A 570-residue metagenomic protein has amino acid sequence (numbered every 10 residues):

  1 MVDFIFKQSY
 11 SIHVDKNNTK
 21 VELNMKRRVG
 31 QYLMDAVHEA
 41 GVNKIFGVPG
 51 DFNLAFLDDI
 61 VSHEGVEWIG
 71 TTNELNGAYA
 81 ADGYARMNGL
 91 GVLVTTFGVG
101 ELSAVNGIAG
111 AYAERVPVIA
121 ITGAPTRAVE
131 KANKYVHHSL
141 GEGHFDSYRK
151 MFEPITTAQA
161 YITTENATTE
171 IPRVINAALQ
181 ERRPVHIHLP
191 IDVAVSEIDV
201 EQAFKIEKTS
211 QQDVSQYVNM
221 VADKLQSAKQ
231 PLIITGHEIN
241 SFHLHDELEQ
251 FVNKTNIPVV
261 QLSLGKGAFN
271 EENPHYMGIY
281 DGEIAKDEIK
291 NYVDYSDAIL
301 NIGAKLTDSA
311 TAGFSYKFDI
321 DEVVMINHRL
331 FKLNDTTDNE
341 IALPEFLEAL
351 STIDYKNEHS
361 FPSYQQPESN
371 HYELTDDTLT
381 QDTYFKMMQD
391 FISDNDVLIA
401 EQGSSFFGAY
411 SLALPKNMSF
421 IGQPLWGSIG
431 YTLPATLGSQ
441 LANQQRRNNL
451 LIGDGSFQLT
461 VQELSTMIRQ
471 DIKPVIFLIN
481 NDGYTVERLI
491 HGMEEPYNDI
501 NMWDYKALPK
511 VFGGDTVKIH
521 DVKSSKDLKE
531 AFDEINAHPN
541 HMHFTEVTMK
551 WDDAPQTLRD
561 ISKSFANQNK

Functional and structural regions predicted by a protein language model:
D3-N24: Short, Lys/Arg-enriched N-terminal segments with co-localized hydrophobic residues within the first ~10-30 amino acids
T19-D354, D394, K473-I476: N-terminal alpha/beta PP-like core and its mobile active-site loop of ThDP/TPP-dependent enzymes
G30-M34, H38-V42, V48-D51, F56-V61 (+2 more regions): Active-site diphosphate/adenylate-binding microenvironment
M34, D82-A85, P172-N176, A222 (+4 more regions): Generic structural signal for well-ordered alpha-helical scaffold segments
N76-A80, G100, Y148, A342 (+5 more regions): Catalytic-loop motifs flanking and including active-site residues across diverse enzymes
M87, H138-Q180, Y295, H359-Q365 (+2 more regions): Conserved thiamine diphosphate
I121, K131-E142, N334, F407-K570: Thiamine diphosphate
I162, F318-S404, T516-K570: Phosphate/pyrophosphate-binding active-site segments
